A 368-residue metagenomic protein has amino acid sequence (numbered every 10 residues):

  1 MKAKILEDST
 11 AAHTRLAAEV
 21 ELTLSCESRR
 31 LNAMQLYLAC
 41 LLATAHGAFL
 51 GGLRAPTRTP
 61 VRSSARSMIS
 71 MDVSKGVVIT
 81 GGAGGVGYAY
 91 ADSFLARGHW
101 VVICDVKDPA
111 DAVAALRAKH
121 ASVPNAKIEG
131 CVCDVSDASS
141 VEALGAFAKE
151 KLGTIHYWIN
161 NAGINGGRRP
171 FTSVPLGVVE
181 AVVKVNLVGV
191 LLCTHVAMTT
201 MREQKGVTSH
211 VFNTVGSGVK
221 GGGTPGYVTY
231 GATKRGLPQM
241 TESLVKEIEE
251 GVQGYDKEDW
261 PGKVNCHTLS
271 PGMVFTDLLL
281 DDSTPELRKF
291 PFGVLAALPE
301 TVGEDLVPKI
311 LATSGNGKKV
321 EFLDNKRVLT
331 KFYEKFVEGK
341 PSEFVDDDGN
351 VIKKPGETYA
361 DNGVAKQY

Functional and structural regions predicted by a protein language model:
A83-G84: Conserved glycine-rich cofactor-binding loop
R97-V113: Conserved glycine-rich Rossmann-like NAD(P)H-binding loop of the short-chain dehydrogenase/reductase
V132-A143, L176: The beta1-alpha1 cofactor-binding region of Rossmann-like NAD(H)/NADP(H)-dependent oxidoreductases
R169-F171, P175-E180: Substrate-binding pocket helix/loop in short-chain dehydrogenase/reductase
T194-H195, E242: A short, exposed helix-loop element centered on a Lys and neighboring polar residues
R202-E203, V207-P261, M273: Catalytic loop of short-chain dehydrogenase/reductase
T268, T284-G339: C-terminal helical subdomain
